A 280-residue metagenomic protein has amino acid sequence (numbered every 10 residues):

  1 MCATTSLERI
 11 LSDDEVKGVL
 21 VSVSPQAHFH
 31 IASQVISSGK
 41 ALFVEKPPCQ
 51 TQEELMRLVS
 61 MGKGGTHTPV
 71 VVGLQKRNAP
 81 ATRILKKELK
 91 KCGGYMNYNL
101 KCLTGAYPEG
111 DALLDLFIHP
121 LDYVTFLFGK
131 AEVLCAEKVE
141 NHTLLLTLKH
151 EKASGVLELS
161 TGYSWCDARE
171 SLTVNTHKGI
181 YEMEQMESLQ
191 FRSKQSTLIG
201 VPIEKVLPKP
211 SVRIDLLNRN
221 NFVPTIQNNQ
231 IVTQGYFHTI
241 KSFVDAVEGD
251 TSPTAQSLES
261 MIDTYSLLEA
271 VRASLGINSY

Functional and structural regions predicted by a protein language model:
M1, S38-K40, G65-P69, K152-A153: A short helix->loop->beta-strand "cap" motif at the edges of active sites that frequently abuts
C2-F43, P47-S60: Beta-loop-alpha module in the N-terminal Rossmann-like domain of NAD(P)-dependent dehydrogenases, especially those
G18-V21, N228, H238-Y280: C-terminal helix-rich "cap/oligomerization" subdomain common to oxidoreductases
Q26, C49-G110: A contiguous active-site-proximal alpha/beta segment in oxidoreductase catalytic domains
V44-E45, V70-V72, M183: Hydrophobic residues in well-ordered beta-strands that form the structural core
G73-P80, C102-L134, T239: Mid-domain beta-loop-alpha active-site segment that forms a flexible, acidic cofactor/metal-binding surface
I118-Q195, I199, N229, F237-D250 (+1 more regions): Contiguous beta-strand/loop segments that form the cofactor/metal-binding neighborhood of enzyme cores
F191-Q227: Charged, glycine/proline-rich intrinsically disordered loops and linkers
